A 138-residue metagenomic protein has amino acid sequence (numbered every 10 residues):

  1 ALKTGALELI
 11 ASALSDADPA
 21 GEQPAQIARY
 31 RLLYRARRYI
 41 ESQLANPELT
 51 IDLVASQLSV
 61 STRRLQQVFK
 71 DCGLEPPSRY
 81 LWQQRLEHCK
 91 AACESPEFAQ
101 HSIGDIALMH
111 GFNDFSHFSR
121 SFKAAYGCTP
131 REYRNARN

Functional and structural regions predicted by a protein language model:
A1-G21, A25: Long, charge-rich alpha-helical interaction segments
T4-L7, P24-L49, A55-V60, W82-Q100: A short, Lys/Arg-enriched amphipathic alpha-helix from helix-turn-helix/homeodomain DNA-binding modules
G21, G73-L74, A92, H101-G104: Short beta-alpha connecting loops at secondary-structure transitions that line or flank enzyme active sites
E48-L49, E75, H101, N113: Residue-level signal for the short linker/turn that defines the boundary of a DNA-recognition helix
D52-L53, R64, D105: Alpha-helical residues within helix-turn-helix
V60-R63, Q67: Extended, compositionally biased non-globular segments
V68, C72-H88, A92-C93, S121-N138: Alpha-helical DNA-contacting segments of helix-turn-helix folds
P96-N135: Sequence-specific DNA-binding recognition helix
